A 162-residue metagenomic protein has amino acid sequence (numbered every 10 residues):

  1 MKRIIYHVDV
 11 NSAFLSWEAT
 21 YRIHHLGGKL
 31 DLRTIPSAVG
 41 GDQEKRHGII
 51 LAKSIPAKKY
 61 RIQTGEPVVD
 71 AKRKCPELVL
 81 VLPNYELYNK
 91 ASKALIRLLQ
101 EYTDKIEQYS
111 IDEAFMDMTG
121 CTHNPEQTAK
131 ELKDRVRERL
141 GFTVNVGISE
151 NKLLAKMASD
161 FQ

Functional and structural regions predicted by a protein language model:
M1-Q162: Gly/Gly-Pro- and Ser/Thr-rich, intrinsically disordered tail segments characteristic of DNA damage-repair and tolerance
